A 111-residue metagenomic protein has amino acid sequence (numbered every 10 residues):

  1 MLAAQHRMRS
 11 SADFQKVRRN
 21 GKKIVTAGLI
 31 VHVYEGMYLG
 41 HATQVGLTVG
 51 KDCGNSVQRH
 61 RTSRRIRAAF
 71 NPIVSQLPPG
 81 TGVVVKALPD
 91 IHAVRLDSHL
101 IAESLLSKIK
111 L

Functional and structural regions predicted by a protein language model:
M1-L111: Positively charged, solvent-exposed patches that mediate nucleic-acid binding
